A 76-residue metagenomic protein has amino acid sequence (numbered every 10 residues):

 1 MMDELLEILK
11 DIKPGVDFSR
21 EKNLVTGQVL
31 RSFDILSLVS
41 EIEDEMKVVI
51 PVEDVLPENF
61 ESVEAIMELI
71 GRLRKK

Functional and structural regions predicted by a protein language model:
M1-D17, E68-K76: Thiotemplate assembly-line natural product biosynthesis machinery
K10-V29, M46-L56: Phosphopantetheine carrier-protein modules
S32: Residue-level signal for conserved functional micro-sites within the alpha-helical transmembrane segments of Major
L36: Conserved catalytic core of two-component sensor histidine kinases
V52-K75: C-terminal structural segments of small proteins and small subunits
